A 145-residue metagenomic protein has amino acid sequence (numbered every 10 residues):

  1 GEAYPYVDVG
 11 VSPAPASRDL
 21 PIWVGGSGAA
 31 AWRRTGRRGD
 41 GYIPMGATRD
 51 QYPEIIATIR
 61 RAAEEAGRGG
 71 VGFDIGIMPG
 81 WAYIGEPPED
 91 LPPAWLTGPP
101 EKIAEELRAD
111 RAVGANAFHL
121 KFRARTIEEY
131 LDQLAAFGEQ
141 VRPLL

Functional and structural regions predicted by a protein language model:
G1-L145: Active-site-adjacent structural elements that line small-molecule/cofactor binding pockets in enzymes
